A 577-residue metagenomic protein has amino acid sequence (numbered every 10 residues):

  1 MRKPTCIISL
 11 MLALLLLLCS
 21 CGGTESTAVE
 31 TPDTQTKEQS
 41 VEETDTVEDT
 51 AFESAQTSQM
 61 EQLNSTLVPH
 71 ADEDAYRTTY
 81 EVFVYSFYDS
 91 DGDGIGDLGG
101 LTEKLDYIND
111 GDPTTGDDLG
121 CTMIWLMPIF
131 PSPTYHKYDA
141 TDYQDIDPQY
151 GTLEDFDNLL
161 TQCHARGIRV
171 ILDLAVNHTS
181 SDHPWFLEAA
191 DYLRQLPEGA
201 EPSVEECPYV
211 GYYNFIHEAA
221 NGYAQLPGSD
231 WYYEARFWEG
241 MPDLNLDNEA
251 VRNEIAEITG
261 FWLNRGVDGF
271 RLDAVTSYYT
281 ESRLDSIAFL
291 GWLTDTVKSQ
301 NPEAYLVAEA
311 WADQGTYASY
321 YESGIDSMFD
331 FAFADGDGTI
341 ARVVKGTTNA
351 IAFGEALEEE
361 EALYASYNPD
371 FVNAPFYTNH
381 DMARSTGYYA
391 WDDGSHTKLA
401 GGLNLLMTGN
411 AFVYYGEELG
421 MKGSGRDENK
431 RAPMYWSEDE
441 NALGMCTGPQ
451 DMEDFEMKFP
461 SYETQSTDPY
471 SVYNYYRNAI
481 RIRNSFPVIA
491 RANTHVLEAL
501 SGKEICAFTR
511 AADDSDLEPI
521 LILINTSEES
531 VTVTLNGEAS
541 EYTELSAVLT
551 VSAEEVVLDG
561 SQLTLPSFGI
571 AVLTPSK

Functional and structural regions predicted by a protein language model:
L18-S20: C-terminal motif of bacterial Sec signal peptides marking the signal peptidase cleavage site
G22-V29: Bacterial lipoprotein signal-peptidase II cleavage site
D49-A250, N264, R271, V275-S323: Acidic/aromatic-lined carbohydrate-recognition and catalytic surfaces of CAZymes acting on diverse glycans
F52-E61, L160-I168, N177-H178, W185-Q195 (+9 more regions): Active-site-proximal helices and loops of the catalytic beta/alpha 8
A312, F376-N379, Y388-I520, T526-V531: Loop/helix patches that line or flank the sugar-binding groove of alpha-linked glycan CAZymes
S530-V551: Beta-strand-rich binding/interaction modules
L558-K577: C-terminal beta-strand-rich structural cap/linker in extracellular carbohydrate-active enzymes
